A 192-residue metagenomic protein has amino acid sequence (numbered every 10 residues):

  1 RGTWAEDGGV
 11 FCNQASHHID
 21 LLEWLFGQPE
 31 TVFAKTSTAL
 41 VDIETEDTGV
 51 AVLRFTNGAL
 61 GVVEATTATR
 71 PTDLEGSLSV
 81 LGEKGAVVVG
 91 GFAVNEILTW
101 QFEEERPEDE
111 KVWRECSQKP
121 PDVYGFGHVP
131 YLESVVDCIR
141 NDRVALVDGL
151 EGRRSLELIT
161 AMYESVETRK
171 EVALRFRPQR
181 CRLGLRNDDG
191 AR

Functional and structural regions predicted by a protein language model:
R1-I43, R169: Predominantly a Rossmann-like dinucleotide-binding segment in NAD(P)-dependent oxidoreductases
S16, V41, E64-D73: Glycine-rich phosphate/pyrophosphate-binding beta-alpha loops
H18-I19, H128-E133, I159: A general structural signal for well-ordered alpha-helical segments in protein cores
E30-T31, V50, F55-A59, L81: Glycine-rich, aromatic-lined ligand/substrate-binding cores of catalytic and carbohydrate-binding domains
E44-T48: A short, glycine/Asx- and small/polar-enriched loop/turn that sits immediately N-terminal to a beta-strand
F55, S77-L150, V172-R192: C-terminal glycine/acidic-rich active-site capping loop/insertion
L158-T168: Short arginine-rich
